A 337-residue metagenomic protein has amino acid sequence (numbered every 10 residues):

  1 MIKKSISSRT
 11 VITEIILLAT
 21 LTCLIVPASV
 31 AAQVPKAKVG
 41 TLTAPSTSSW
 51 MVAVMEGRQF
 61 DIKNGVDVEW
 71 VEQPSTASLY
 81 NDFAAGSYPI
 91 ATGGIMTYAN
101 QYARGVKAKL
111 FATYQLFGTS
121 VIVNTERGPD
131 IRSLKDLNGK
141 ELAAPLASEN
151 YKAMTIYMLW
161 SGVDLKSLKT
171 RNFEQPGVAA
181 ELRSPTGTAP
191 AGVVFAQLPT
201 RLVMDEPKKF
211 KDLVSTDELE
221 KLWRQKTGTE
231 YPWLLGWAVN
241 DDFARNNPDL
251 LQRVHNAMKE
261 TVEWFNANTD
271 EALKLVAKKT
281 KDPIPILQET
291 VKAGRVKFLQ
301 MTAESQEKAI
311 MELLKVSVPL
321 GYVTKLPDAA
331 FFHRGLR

Functional and structural regions predicted by a protein language model:
I2-L17: Bacterial N-terminal signal peptides that target proteins for export
T13-P27: Bacterial N-terminal signal peptides
Q33-N172, T186-A196, L213-T216: Short, glycine-/small- and polar/acidic-enriched structural segments that line small-molecule recognition paths
Q59, K63, D217-E230, V296-S305: Short, solvent-exposed loop/beta-turn-alpha elements that line the ligand-binding surface or hinge of extracytoplasmic
S78-L79, P176-E181, L198: Short acidic active-site motifs
M96, A180, G187-L275: Pocket-lining segment of extracytoplasmic ligand-binding domains
A244-P319: Secondary-structure end/capping motifs
M311-R337: Conserved C-terminal helix/tail region of periplasmic/extracytoplasmic solute-binding proteins
